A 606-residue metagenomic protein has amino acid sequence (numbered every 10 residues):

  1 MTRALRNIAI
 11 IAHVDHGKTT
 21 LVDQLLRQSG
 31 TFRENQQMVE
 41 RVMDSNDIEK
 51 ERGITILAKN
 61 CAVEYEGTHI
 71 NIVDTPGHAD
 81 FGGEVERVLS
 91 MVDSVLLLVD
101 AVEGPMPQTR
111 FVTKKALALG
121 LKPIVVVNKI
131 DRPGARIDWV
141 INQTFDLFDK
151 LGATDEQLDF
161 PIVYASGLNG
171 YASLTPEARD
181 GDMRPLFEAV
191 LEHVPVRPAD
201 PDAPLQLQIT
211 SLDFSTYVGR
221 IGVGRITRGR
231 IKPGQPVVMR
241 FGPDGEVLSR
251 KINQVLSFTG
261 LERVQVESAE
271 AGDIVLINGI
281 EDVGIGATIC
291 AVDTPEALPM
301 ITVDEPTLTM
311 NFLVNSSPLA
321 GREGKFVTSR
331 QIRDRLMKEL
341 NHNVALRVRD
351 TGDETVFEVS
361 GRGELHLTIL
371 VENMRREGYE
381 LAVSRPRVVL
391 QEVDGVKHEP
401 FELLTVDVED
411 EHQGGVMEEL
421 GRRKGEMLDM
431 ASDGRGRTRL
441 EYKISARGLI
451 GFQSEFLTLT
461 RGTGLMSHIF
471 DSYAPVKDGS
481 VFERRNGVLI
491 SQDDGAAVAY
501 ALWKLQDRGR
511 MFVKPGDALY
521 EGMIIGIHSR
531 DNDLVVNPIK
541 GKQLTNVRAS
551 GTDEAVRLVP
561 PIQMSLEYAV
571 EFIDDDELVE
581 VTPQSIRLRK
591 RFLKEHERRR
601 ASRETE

Functional and structural regions predicted by a protein language model:
M1-V99, E103, Q143, L212-S215: P-loop NTPase switch module centered on the Walker A-proximal segment
D15, L21, G53, I72-D74 (+17 more regions): Residue-level signature of catalytic and energy-coupling elements of molecular machines, predominantly ATP/GTP-dependent
V85-V99, G104-F148: Conserved P-loop NTPase nucleotide-binding/switch module
A101, V127-K129, G167-L168, I280 (+1 more regions): A short beta-strand-to-loop transition that corresponds to the Sensor-1 phosphate-sensing loop of AAA+ P-loop ATPases
K122, R132-E192: Canonical P-loop GTPase G-domain recognition
D159-P161, E188-E192, V196, G222-E606: Accessory interaction regions appended to the cores of large information-processing enzymes
D202, L207, F214-G219: A contiguous, basic/glycine-rich beta-loop/short-helix subdomain that forms a polymer-engagement track
